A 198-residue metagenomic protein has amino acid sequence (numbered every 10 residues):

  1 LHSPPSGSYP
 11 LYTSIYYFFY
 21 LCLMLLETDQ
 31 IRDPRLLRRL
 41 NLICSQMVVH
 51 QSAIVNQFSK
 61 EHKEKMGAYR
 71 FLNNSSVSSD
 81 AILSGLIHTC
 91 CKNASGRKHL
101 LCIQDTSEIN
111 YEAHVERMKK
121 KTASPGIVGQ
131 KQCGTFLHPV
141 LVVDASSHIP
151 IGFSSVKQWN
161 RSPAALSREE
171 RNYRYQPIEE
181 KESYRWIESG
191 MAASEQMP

Functional and structural regions predicted by a protein language model:
G7, L11-P198: Conserved, well-structured functional cores that handle cations and Mg-NTP chemistry
